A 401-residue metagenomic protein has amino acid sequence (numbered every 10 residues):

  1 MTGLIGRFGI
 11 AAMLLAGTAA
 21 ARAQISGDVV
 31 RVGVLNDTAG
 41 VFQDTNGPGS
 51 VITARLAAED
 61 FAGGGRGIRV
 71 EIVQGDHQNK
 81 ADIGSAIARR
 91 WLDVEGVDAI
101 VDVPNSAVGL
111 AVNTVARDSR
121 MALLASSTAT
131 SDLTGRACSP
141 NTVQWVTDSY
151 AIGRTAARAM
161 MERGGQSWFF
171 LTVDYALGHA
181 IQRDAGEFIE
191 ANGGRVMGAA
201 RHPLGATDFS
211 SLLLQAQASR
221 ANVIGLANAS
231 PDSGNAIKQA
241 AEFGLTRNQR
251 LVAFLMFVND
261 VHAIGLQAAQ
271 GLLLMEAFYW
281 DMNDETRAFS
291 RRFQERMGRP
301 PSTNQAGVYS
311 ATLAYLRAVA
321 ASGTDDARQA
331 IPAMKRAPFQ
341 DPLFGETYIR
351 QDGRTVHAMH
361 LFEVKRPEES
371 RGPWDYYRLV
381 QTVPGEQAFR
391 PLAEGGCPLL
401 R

Functional and structural regions predicted by a protein language model:
T2-L4, F8, A21-R401: Extracytosolic ligand-binding ectodomains
L4, L14-L15: Leucine-biased recognition of intrinsically disordered, low-complexity hydrophobic segments
A16-A20: N-terminal signal peptide c-region/cleavage motif recognized by signal peptidases
